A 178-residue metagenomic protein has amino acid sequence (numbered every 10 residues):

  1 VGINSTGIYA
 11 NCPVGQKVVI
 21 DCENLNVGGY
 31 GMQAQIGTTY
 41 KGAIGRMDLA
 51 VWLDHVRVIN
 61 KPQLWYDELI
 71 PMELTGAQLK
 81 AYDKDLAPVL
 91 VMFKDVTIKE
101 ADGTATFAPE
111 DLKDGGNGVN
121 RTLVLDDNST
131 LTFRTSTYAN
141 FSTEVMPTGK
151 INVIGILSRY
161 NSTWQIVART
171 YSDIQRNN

Functional and structural regions predicted by a protein language model:
V1-N178: OB-fold nucleic-acid-binding modules
